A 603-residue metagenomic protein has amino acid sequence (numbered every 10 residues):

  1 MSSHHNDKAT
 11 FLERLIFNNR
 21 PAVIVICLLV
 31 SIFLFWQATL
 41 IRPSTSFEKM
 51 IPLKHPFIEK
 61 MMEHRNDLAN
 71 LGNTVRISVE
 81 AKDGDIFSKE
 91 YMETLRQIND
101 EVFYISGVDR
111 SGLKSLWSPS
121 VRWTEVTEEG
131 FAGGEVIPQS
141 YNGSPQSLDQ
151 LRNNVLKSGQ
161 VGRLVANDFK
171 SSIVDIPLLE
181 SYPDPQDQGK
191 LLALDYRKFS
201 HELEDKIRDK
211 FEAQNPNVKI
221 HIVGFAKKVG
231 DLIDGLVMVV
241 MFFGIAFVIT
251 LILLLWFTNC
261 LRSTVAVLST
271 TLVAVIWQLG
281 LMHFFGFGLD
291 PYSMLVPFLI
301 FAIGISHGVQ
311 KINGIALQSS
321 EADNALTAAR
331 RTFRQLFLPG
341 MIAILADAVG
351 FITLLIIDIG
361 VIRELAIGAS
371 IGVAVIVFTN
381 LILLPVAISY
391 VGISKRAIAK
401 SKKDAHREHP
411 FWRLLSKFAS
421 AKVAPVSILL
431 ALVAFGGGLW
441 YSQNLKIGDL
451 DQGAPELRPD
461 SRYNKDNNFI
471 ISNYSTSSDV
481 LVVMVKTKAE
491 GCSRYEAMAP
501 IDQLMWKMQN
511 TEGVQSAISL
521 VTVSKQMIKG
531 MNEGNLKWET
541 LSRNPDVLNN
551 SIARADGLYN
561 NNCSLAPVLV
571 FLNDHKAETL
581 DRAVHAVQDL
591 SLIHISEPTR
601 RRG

Functional and structural regions predicted by a protein language model:
S2-T45, V386, K400-D451, K465-N468: Signature of alpha-helical transmembrane segments and their immediate interfacial
V25, F284, F301-N313, F337-I356 (+1 more regions): Transmembrane alpha-helices and their membrane-interface boundaries in multi-pass membrane transporters and channels
C27-L34, A246-L254, T270, A274 (+5 more regions): Alpha-helical transmembrane segments of integral membrane proteins
S46-V108, M498: Juxtamembrane extramembrane loops of integral membrane proteins
E93, Y141-L261, L272, A499 (+3 more regions): Extracytoplasmic
S263-K311: Hydrophobic transmembrane alpha-helices and their membrane-interface caps in long multi-pass transport proteins
Q318-L345: Helix-loop junctions and hydrophobic alpha-helical segments within the transmembrane domains of large membrane
F418, K422-S542: Juxtamembrane segments of multi-pass membrane proteins
